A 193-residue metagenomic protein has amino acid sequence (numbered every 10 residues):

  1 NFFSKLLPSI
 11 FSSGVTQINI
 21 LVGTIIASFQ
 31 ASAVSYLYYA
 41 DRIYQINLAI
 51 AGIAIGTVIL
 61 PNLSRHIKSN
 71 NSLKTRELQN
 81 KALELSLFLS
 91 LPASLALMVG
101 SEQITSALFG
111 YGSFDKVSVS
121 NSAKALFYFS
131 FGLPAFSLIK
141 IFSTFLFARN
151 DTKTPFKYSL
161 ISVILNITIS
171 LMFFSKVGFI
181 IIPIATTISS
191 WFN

Functional and structural regions predicted by a protein language model:
N1-N193: Membrane-embedded alpha-helical bundles of multi-pass transporters/translocases, especially carrier/permease families
